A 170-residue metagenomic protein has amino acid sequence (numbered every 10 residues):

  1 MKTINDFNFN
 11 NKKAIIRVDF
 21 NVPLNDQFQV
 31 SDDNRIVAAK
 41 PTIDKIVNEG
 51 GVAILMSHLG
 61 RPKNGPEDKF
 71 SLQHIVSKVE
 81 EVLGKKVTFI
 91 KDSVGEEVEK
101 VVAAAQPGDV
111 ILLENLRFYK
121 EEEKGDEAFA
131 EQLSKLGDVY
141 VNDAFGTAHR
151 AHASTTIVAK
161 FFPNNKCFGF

Functional and structural regions predicted by a protein language model:
M1-F170: Active-site loop-to-helix "anion-binding N-cap" substructures in soluble metabolic enzymes
